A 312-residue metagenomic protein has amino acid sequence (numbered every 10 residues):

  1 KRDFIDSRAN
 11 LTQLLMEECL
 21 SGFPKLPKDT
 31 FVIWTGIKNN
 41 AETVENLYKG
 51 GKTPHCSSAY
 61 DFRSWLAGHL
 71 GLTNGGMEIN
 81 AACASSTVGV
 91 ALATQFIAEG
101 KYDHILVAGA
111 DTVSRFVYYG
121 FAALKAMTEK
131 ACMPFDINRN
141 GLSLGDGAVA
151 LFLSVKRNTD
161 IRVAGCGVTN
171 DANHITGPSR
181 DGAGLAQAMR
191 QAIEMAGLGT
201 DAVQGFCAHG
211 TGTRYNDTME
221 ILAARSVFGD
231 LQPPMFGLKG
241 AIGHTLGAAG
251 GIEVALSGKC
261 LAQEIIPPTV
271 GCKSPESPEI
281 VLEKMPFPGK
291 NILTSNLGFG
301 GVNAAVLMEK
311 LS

Functional and structural regions predicted by a protein language model:
K1-E18, T35, T87-N158, A249-S312: Conserved beta-strand-centric core segments of catalytic alpha/beta enzyme folds
K1-G36, N40-A41, A188-T200, V227: Conserved active-site "lid/cap" helical segment
K1-N10, N39-L92, K101, V117-Y119 (+2 more regions): Conserved catalytic cysteine-centered active-site region of acyl-thioester-dependent Claisen-condensing enzymes
M16, L66-A67, F152, M189 (+1 more regions): Structural element of the ATP-grasp superfamily
D29-W34, M77-N80, D103-A110, D160-C166 (+4 more regions): Beta-strand segments within the central parallel beta-sheet cores of soluble alpha/beta enzyme folds
G36-N39, A110-V113, A148, G165-A172 (+3 more regions): Glycine-rich beta-alpha junction loops
M127, A131-A196, Q204-G205: Condensing-enzyme catalytic core mediating Claisen C-C bond formation in acyl metabolism
I175-D181, T211-F228, G247-I252, E283: Short glycine/threonine-rich loop-to-helix capping motif typified by GTGT followed within a few residues by an Asp-Pro
